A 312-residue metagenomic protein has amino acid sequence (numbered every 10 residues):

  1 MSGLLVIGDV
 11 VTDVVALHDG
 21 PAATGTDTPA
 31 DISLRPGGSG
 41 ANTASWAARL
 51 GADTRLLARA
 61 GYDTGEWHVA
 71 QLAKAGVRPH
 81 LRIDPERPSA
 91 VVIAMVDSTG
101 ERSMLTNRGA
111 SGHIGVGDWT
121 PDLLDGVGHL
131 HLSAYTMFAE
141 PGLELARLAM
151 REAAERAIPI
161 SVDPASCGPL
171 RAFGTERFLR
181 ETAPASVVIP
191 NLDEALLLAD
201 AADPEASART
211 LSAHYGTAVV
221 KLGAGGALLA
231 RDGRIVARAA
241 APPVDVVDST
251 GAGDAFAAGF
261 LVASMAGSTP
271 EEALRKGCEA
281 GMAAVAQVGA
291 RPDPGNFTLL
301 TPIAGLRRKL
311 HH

Functional and structural regions predicted by a protein language model:
M1-L5, T28, R151-E155, D200-H312: Conserved phosphate-binding/catalytic region of the ribokinase-like
M1-L57, E66-V69, K74, V92 (+2 more regions): Glycine-rich phosphate/adenosyl-contacting loop at the front of the ribokinase-like
T54, P79, I160-S161, A218: Hydrophobic beta-strand scaffold residues
Q71-R87: A glycine-rich helix N-cap at a beta->alpha junction
A94-A139: Conserved phosphate-binding/catalytic loop of the ribokinase/pfkB sugar-kinase fold
L123-D125, T182, S212: A short, aliphatic-rich alpha-helical micro-motif
H129-R209, G225-A227: Conserved beta-alpha-beta core of the PfkB/ribokinase-like small-molecule kinase fold
